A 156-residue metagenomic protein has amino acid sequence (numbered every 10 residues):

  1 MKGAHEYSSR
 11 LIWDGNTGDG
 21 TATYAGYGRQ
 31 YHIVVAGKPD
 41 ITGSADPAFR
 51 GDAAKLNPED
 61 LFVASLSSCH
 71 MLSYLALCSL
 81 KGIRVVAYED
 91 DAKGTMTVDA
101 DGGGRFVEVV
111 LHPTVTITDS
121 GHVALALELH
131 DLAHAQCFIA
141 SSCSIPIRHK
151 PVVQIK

Functional and structural regions predicted by a protein language model:
M1-A64, L75-K156: Extended beta-strand/beta-hairpin segments
